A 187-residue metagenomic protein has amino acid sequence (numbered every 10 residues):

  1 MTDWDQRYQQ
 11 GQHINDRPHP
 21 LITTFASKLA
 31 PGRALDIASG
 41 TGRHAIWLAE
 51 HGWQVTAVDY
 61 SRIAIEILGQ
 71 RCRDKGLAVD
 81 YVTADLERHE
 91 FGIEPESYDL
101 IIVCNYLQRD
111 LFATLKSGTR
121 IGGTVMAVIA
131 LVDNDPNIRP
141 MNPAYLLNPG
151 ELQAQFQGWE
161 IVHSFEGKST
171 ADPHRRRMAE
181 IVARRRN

Functional and structural regions predicted by a protein language model:
M1-L29: Conserved class I S-adenosyl-L-methionine
G32-G40: Conserved class I S-adenosyl-L-methionine
Q54-D59: Conserved SAM-binding motif I beta-strand of class I
S61-I63: Conserved SAM/SAH-binding beta-strand->alpha-helix loop
K75-E87: Conserved SAM-binding strand-loop segment of SAM-dependent methyltransferases
G92-L100: A short acidic, Gly/Pro-enriched loop at the edge of an enzyme's catalytic core that lines a small-molecule cofactor
L107-S117: A short, conserved alpha-helix within the catalytic core of class I
G122-N134: Conserved beta-strand signature within the Rossmann-like core of class I S-adenosyl-L-methionine
